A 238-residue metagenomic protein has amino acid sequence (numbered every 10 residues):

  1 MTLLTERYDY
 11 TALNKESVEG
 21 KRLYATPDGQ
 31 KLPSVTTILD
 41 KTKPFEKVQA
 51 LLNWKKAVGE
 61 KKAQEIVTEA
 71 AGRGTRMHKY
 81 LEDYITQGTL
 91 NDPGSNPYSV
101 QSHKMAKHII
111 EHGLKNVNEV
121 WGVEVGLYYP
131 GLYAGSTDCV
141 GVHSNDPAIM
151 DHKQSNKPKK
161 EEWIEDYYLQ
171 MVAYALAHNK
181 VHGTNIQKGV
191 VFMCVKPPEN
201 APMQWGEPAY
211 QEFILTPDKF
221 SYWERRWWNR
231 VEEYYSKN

Functional and structural regions predicted by a protein language model:
M1-A134: Metal-dependent nuclease catalytic cores that hydrolyze phosphodiester bonds in DNA/RNA, characterized by
W121-E233: Mg2+/Mn2+-dependent nuclease catalytic core
Y235-N238: C-terminal accessory segment of soluble enzyme catalytic cores
